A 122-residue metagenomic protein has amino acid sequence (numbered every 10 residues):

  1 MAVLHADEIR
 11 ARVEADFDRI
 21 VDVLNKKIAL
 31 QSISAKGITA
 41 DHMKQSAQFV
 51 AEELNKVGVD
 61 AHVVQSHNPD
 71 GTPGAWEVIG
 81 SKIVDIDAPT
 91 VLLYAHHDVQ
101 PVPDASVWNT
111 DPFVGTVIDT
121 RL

Functional and structural regions predicted by a protein language model:
A2-L122: Acidic/His- and Gly-rich active-site-bordering loop/insert found across diverse amide/peptide-bond hydrolases
